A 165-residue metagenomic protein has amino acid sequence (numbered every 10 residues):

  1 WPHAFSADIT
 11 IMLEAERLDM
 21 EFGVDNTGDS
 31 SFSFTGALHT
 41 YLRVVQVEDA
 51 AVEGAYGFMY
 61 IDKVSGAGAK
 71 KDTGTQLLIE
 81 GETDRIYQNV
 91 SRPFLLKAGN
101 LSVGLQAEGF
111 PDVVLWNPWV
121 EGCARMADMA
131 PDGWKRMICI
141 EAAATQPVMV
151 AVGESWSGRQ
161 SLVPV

Functional and structural regions predicted by a protein language model:
W1, S30, E48, R136 (+1 more regions): Glycine-rich, flexible loop/turn motifs
W1-F34, L38-H39: Acidic, contiguous internal or C-terminal segments within carbohydrate-active enzymes that form a structured patch used
P2, V44, P131-D132: Solvent-exposed alpha-helices and their adjacent loops that cap or buttress functional pockets in soluble metabolic
A7, L38, E48, R136 (+1 more regions): Residues that flank catalytic or metal-binding motifs in active/ligand-binding sites
E21-G23, E53, E141: Beta-strand residues in well-ordered beta-sheet regions across diverse protein folds
T27-D29, V45, V165: Short coil/turn motifs at secondary-structure junctions
S31-S33, A37-V114: Active-site/ligand-binding surface loops and adjacent short beta/alpha elements that line catalytic pockets across
D84-V165: Beta-strand-rich recognition/accessory modules
